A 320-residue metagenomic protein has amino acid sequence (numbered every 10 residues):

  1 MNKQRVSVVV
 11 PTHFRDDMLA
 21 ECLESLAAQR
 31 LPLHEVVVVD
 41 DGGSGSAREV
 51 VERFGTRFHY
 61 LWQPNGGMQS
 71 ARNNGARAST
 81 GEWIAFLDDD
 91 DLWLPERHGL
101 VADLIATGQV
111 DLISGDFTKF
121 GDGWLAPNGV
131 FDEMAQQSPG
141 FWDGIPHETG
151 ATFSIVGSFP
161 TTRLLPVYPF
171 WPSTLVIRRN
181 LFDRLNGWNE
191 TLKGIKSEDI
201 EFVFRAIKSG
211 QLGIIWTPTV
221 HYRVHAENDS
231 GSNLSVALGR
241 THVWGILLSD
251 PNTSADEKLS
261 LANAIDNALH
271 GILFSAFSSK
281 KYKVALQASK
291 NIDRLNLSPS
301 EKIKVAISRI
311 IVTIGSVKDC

Functional and structural regions predicted by a protein language model:
Q4-S7, E35, E201: Cell-envelope/extracellular polymer assembly enzymes that use nucleotide-activated donors
F14-A28: Short, well-formed alpha-helical segments that are part of the catalytic scaffolds of diverse glycosyltransferases
S25, P32, D40-E49, D88 (+1 more regions): A conserved acidic beta->alpha catalytic loop
A47, Q63-S79, D89: Glycine-rich, basic loop-to-helix element that forms the pyrophosphate-binding segment of sugar-nucleotide handling
I84: Short aromatic/hydrophobic "clamp" motif used to bind/position activated sugar donors
E96-D143: Conserved donor NDP-sugar-binding/catalytic core segment of glycosyltransferases
P139-L234: Conserved nucleotide-sugar donor-binding catalytic segment
P218-A226, G231-L259, S279-L295: Catalytic core of nucleotide-sugar-dependent glycosyltransferases
